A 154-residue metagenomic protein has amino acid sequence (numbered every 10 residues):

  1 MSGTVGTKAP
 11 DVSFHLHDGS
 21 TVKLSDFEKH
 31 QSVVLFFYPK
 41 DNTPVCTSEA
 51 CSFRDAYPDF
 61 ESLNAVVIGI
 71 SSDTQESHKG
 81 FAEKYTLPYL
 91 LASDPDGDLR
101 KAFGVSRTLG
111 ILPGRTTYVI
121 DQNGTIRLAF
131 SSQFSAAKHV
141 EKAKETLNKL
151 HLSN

Functional and structural regions predicted by a protein language model:
M1-N154: Chalcogenol-based redox active-site neighborhoods
